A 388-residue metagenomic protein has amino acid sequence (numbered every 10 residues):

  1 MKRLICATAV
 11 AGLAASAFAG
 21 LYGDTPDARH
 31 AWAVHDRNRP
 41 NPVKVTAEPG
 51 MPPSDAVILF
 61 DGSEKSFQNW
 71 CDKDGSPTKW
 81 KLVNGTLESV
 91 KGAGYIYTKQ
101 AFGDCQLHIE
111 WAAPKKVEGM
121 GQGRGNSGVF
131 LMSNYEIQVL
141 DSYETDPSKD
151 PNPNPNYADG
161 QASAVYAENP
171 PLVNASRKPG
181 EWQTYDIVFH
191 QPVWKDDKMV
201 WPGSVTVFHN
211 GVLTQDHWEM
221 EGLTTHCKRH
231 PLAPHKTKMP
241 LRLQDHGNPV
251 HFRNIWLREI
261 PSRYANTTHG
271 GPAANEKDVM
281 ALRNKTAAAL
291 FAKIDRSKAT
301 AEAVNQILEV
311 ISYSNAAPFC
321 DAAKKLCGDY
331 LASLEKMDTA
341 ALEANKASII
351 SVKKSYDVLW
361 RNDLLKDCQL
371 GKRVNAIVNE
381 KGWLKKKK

Functional and structural regions predicted by a protein language model:
M1-L4: Positively charged n-region of N-terminal signal peptides that target proteins for export
V10-A11: Short, linear, compositionally biased motifs with a strong N-terminal bias
A19-K388: Carbohydrate-interacting regions of secretory-pathway proteins
